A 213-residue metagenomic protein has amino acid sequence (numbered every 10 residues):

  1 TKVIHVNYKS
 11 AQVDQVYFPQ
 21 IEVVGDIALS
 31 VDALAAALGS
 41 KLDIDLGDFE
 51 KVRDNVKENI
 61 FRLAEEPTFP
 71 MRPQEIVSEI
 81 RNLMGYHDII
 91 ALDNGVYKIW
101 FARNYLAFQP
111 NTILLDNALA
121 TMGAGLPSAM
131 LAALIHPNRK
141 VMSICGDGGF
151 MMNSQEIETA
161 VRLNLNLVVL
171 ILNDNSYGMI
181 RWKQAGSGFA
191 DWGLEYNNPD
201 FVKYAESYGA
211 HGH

Functional and structural regions predicted by a protein language model:
T1-E50: Glycine-rich, acidic loop regions that bind phosphate or pyrophosphate groups
H5, A91, I144-C145: Generic enzyme active-site microenvironment
V6, D93, M152: Replace "coordinates the UDP/GDP/TDP-sugar" with "coordinates nucleotide-activated sugar donors
Y8, N94, D174: Residues immediately flanking
V13-V16, E22-V24, A28-L34, W100-H213: Thiamine diphosphate
V23-I27, V31, L42-F49, R53 (+5 more regions): Generic structural signal for well-ordered, non-membrane alpha-helical segments in soluble metabolic enzymes
D32, A36, K51-D54, E58 (+3 more regions): Replace "anionic and nucleotidyl ligands
D54-N138: Active-site diphosphate/adenylate-binding microenvironment
